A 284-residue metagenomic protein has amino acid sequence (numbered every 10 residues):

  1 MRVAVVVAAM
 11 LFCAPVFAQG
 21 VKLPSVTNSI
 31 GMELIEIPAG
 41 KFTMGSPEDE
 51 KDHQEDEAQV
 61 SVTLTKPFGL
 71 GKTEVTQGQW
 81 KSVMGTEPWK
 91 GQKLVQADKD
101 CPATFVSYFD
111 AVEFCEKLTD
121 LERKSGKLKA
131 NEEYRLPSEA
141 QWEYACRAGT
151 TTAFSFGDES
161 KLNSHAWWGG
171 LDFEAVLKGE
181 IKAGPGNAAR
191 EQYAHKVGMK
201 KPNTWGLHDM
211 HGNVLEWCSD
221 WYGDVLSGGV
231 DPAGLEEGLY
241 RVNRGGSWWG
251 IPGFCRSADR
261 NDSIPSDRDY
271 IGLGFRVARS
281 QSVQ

Functional and structural regions predicted by a protein language model:
M1-A4: Positively charged n-region of N-terminal signal peptides that target proteins for export
V16-G20: Boundary at the C-terminal end of the N-terminal hydrophobic targeting segment
V26-W89, V106-F109, G212: A short glycine-rich, aromatic-capped structural motif
T43, P47-E48, A97, Y108-R260: Functional-site microenvironments in short loops/helix caps that host divalent-cation chemistry
V75, W80-G91, E116-S125, V283-Q284: Short capping motifs at secondary-structure boundaries
G91, A97-D98: Surface-exposed, flexible coil segments in extracellular/virion-facing regions
D269-Q284: Short, structured beta-strand segments at or near domain termini in extracellular proteins/domains
